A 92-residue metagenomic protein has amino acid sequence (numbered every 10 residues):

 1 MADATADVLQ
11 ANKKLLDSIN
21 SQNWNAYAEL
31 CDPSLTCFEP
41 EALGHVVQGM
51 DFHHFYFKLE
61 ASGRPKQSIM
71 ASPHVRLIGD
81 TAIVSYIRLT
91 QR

Functional and structural regions predicted by a protein language model:
M1-A2: Eukaryotic N-terminal low-complexity, Ser/Thr- and Lys/Arg-rich leader segments that predominantly function as
T5-A6, W24-I78: A solvent-exposed, acidic/Ser-Thr-rich amphipathic alpha-helical stretch
A11-N12: Heptad-repeat coiled-coil/leucine-zipper interface motif in alpha-helices, recognizing the periodic a/d hydrophobic core
L15, Q22-N23: Short helix-adjacent coil turns
D17-S18, D32, G79, Q91: Generic detector of low-complexity/intrinsically disordered segments and short hydrophobic N-terminal stretches
H74-R92: Exposed beta-sheet edge and beta->alpha loop/turn motif
